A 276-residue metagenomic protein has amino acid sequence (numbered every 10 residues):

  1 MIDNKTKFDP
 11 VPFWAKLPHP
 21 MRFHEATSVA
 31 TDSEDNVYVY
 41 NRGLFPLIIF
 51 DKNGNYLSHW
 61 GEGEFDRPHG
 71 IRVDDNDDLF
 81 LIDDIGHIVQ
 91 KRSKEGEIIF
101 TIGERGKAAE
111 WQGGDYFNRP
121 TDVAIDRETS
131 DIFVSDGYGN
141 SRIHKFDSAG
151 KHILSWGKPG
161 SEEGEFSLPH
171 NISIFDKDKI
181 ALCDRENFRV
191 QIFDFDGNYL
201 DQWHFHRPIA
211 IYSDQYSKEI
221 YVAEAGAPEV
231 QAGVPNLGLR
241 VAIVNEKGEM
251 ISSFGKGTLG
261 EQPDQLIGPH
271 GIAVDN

Functional and structural regions predicted by a protein language model:
M1-N276: Eukaryotic scaffold repeat domains enriched in small/polar residues
